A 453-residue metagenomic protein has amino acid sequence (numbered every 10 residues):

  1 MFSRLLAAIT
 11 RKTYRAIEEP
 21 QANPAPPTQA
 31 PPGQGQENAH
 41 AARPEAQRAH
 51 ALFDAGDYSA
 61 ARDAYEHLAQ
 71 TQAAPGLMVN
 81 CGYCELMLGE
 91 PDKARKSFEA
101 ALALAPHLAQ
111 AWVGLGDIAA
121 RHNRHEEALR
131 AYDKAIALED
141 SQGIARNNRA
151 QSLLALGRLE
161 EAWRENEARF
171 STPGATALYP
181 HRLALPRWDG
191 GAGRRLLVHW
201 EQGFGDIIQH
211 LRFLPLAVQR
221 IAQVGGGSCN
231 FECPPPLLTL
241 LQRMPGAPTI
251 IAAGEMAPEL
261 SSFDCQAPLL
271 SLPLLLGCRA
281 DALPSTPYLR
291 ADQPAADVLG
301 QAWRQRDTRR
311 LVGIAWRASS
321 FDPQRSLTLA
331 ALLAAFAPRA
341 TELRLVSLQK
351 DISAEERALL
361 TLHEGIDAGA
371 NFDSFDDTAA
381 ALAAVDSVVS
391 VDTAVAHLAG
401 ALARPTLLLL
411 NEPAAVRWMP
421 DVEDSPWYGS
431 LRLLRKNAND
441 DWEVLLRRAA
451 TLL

Functional and structural regions predicted by a protein language model:
M1-S387, D392-L453: Alpha-helical solenoid repeat scaffolds of the TPR/TPR-like class and their adjacent stem/linker regions that mediate
